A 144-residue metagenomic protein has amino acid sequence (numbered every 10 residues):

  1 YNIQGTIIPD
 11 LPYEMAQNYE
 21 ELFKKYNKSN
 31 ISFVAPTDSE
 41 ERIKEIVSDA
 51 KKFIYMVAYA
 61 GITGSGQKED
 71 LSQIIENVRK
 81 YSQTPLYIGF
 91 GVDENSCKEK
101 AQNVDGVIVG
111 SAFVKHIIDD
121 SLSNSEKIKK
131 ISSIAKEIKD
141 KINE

Functional and structural regions predicted by a protein language model:
Y1-G5, L22-I31, S48-Y55, Q102-V107: Glycine-enriched alpha-helix->loop->beta-strand junction motifs that scaffold or abut catalytic
G5-I7, P12-M15, I54-G64, N103-S123: Glycine-rich phosphate-binding active-site loops on the catalytic face of alpha/beta enzymes
I8-K25, S39-K44, T63-V78, N95-E99 (+1 more regions): Active-site-adjacent beta->alpha loops and helix N-cap segments on the catalytic face of soluble alpha/beta enzymes
L11, F33-T37, Y59, G89-N95 (+1 more regions): Active-site beta-loop-alpha junctions enriched in small/polar residues
F23-F33, V78-G91: Short beta-strand/loop segments at the ligand-binding rim of alpha/beta enzyme cores
N30-F33, E41-M56, A60, G64-D70: Phosphate/pyrophosphate-binding betaalpha-module
D38-D49, I88, V92-V107: Catalytic cores of alpha/beta
F113-E144: C-terminal helical cap(s) of enzyme catalytic domains, especially alpha/beta-barrels
